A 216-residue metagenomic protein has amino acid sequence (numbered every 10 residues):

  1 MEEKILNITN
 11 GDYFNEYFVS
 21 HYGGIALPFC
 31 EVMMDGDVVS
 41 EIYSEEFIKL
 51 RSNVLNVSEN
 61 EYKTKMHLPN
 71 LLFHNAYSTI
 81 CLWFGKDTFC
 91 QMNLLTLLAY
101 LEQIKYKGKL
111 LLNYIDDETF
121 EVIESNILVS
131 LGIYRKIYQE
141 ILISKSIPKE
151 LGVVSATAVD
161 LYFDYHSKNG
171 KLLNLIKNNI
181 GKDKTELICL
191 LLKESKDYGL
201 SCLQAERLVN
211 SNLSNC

Functional and structural regions predicted by a protein language model:
M1-E61: A structured, charge-rich N-terminal accessory region that forms the first stable segment of a protein and links
I8, T79-F89: Acidic beta-strand-to-loop metal/phosphate-binding motif
E16-S20, V38-V39, C90-L98, E121-E124: A short acidic (Asp/Glu
V19-H21, H74, T96-Y106: Short, surface-exposed basic-aromatic patches at helix termini and helix-loop junctions that form
A26-M33, Q103-V122: Conserved beta-strand -> loop -> alpha-helix junction used to position metal-binding or nucleic-acid-contacting
N56-L72: Glycine-rich, highly charged phosphate/nucleotide-binding loops
E121-L192: A conserved mid-domain beta-alpha-beta active-site/ligand-binding segment of alpha/beta enzyme cores
L175, K193-C216: Charge-enriched amphipathic alpha-helical scaffolds
